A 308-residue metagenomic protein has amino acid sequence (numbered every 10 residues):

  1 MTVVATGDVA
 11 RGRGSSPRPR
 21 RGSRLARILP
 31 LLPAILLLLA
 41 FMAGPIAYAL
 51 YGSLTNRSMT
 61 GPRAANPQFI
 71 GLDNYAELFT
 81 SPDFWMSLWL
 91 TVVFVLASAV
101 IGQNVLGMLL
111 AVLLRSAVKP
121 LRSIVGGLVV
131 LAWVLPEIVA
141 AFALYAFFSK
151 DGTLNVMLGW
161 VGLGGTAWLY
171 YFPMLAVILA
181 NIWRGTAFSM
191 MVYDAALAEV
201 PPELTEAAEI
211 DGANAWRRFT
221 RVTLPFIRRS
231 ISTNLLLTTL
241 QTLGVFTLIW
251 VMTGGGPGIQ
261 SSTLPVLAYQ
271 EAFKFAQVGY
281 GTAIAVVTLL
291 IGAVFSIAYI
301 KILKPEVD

Functional and structural regions predicted by a protein language model:
M1-S23: Short, Lys/Arg-rich, polar N-terminal cytosolic tail immediately upstream of the first transmembrane signal-anchor
S23-D308: A structural signal for multi-pass alpha-helical bundles of membrane permease subunits that mediate small-molecule
